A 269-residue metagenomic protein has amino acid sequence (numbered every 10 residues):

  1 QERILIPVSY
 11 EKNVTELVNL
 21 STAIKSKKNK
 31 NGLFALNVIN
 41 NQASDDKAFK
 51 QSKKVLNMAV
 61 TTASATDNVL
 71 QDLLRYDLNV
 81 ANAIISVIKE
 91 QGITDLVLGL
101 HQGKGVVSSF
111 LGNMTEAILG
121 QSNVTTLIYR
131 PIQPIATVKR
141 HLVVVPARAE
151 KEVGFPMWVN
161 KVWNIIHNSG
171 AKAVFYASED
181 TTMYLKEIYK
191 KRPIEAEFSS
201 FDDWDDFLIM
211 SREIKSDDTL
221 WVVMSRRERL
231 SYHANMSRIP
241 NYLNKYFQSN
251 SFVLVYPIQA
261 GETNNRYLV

Functional and structural regions predicted by a protein language model:
Q1-I214, V222, Y256: Structured cytosolic domains appended to multi-pass membrane proteins
G99-A117, M224-N241, Q259-R266: Glycine-rich, Arg-bearing micro-motifs that act as flexible, cationic patches
D217-L220, N241-L254: C-terminal functional regions that serve as terminal interaction/effector modules
